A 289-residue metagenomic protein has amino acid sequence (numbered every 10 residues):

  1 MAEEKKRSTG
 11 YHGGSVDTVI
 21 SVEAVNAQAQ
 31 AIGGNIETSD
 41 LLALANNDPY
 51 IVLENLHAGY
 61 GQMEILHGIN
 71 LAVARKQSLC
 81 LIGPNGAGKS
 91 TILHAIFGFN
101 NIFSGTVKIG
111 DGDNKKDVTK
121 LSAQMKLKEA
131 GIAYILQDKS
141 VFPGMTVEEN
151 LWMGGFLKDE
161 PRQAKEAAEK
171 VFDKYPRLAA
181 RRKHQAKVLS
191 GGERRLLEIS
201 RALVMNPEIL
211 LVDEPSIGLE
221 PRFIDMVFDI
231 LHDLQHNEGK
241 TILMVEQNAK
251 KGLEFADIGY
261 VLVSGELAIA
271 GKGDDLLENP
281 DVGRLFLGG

Functional and structural regions predicted by a protein language model:
M1-H57: ABC-family P-loop ATPase nucleotide-binding domain
G61, L79, N101, Q124 (+4 more regions): ABC-type ATPase nucleotide-binding domains, specifically the catalytic core motifs of the NBD
I82-P84: The feature captures the beta-strand-to-loop junction immediately N-terminal to the Walker
F97: Helix-to-loop junction immediately C-terminal to a conserved catalytic motif
T106-L127: ABC ATPase NBD Q-loop/coupling interface
Q185-L189, E193: Conserved ABC ATPase signature
A202-L203: ABC ATPase C-loop
D225-G239: Helical segment within the ABC ATPase nucleotide-binding domain
